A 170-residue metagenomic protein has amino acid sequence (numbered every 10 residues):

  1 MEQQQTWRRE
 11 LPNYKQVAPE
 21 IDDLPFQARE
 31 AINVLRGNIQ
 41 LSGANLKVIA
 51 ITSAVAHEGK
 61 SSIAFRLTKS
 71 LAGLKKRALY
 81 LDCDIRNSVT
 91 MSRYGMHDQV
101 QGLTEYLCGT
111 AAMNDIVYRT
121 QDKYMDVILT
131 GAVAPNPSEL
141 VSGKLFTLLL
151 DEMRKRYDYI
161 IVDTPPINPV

Functional and structural regions predicted by a protein language model:
M1-V170: P-loop NTP-binding module
